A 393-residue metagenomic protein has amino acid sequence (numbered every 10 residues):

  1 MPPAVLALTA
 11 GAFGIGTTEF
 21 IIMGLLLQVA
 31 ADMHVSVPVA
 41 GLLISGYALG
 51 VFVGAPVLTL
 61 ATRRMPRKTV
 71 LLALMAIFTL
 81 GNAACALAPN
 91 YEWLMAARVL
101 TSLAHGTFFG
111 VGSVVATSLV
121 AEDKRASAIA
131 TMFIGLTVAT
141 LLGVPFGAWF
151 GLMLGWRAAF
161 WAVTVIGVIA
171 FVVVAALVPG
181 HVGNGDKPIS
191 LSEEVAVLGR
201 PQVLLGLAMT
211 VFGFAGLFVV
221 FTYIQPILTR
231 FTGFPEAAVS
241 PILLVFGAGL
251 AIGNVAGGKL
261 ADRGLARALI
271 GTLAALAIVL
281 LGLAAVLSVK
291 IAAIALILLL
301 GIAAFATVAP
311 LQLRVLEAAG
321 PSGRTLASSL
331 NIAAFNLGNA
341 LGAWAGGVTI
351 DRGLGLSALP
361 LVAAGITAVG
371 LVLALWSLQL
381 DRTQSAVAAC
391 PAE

Functional and structural regions predicted by a protein language model:
L6, I77, G81-A84, E92-T101 (+1 more regions): Paired small-residue
H34, P66, L87-W93, G233 (+1 more regions): Helix-breaking motifs and short loop linkers at transmembrane-helix boundaries and internal kinks in secondary membrane
V53-E92: Conserved MFS/SLC helix-loop-helix module at the cytosolic interface between two early adjacent transmembrane helices
A55-P66, G253-L265, D351: Helix-to-loop junctions at the C-terminal end of transmembrane segments in multipass secondary transporters
Y91-W93, A121-S127, T131-A176, I227: Helix-loop-helix hairpin linking two adjacent transmembrane segments in secondary transporters
A97-G135: Cytoplasmic helix-loop-helix junction between adjacent transmembrane helices in 12-TM secondary transporters
F108-V120, A306-G320: Intracellular juxtamembrane helix-capping segments at the cytosolic ends of symmetry-related transmembrane helices
R267-L311: C-terminal transmembrane helical hairpin of 12-TM major facilitator-type secondary transporters
